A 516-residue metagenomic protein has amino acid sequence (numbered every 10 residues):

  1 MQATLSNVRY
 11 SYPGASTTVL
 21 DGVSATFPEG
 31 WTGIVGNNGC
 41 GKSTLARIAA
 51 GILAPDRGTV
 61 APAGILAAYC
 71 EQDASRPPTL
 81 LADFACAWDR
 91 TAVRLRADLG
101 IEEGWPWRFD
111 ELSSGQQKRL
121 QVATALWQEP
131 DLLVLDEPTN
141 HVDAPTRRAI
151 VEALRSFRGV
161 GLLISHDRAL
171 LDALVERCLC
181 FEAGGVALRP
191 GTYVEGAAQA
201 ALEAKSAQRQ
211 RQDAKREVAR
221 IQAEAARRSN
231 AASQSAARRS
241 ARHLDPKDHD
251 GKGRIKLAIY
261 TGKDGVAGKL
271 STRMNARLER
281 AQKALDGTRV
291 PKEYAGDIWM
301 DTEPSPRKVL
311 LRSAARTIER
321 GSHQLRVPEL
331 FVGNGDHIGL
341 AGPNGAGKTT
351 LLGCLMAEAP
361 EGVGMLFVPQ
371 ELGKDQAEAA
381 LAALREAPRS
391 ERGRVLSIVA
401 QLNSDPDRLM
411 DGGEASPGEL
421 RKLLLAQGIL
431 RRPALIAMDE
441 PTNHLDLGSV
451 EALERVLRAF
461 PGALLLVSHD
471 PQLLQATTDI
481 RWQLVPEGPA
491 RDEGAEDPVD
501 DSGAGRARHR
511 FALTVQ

Functional and structural regions predicted by a protein language model:
M1-R209, D301-Q516: ABC ATP-binding cassette signature C-motif
Q2-T4, S11, S206-Q324: Flexible nucleotide-interacting loop at or near the entrance of a catalytic core
